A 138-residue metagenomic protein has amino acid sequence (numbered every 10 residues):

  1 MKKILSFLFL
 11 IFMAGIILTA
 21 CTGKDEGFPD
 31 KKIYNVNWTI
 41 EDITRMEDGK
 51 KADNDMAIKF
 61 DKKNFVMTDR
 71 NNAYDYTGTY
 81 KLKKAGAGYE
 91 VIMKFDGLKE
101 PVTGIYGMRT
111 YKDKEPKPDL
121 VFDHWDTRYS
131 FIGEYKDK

Functional and structural regions predicted by a protein language model:
M1-T19: Sec-dependent bacterial lipoprotein signal peptides
K3-I4, K32-I33, L82-K84: N-terminal cationic leader/targeting segments used for protein routing and processing
C21-K62, E90-K138: Lipid interaction determinants
K50-G88: N-terminal glycine/threonine-rich, aromatic-flanked beta-hairpin/loop signature
